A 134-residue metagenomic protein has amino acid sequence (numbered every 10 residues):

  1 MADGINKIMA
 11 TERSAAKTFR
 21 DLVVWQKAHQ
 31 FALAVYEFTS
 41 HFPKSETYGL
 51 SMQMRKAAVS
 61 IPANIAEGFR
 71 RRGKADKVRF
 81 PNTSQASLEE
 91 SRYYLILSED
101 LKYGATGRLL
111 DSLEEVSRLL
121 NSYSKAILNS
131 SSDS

Functional and structural regions predicted by a protein language model:
M1-S134: Amphipathic alpha-helical assembly/interaction segments
